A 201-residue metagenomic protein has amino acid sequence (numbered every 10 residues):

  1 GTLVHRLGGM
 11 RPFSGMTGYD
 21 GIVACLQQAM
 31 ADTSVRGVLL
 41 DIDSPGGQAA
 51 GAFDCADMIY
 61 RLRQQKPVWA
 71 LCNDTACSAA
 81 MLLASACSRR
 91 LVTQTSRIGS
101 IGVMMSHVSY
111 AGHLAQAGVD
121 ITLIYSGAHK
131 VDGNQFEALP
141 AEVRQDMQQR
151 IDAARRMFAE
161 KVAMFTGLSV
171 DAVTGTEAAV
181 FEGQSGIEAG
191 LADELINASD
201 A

Functional and structural regions predicted by a protein language model:
G1-K66, T75, A79-L82, A86-F165: Small-residue-centered hinge/linker elements
L71-C77, G175-A179: Glycine-rich beta-to-alpha transition loops that act as phosphate-gripper elements at the mouths of alpha/beta enzyme
S88-R89, Q149, A178-A179, D193-N197: Well-ordered beta-strand positions
D120, L168-S169, A192: Short coil/loop linkers at secondary-structure junctions
A154-Q184: Secondary-structure end/capping motifs
S199-A201: C-terminal intrinsically disordered, low-complexity extensions immediately downstream of enzyme catalytic cores
